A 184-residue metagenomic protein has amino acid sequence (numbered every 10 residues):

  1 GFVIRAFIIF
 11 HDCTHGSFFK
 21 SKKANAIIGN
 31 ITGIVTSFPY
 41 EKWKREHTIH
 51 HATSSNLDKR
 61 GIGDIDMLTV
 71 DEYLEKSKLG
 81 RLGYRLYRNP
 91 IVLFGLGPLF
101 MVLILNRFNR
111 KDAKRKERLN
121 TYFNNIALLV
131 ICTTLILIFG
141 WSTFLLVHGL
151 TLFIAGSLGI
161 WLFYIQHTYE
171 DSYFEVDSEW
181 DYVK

Functional and structural regions predicted by a protein language model:
G1, I28, Y122-A127, F153: Membrane-embedded alpha-helical segments of multi-pass membrane proteins, especially the transmembrane helices
G1-F10, P39, P90-L105, H148-V176 (+1 more regions): Transmembrane alpha-helical segments that form the membrane-embedded catalytic/substrate-channel core of multi-pass
F7-F19, H47-H51, H167: Active-site recognition of the HExxH zinc-binding catalytic motif
I9, I34-G149: Non-catalytic, topology-defining segments of multipass membrane proteins
H15-K23, T53-R60: Catalytic Zn2+-binding segment of zinc metalloproteases
F19-I27, P39-K42, F153: Short acidic-hydrophobic sequence patches enriched in Asp/Glu that either
K22, A26-V35, E175-K184: Membrane-cytosol interface motif
